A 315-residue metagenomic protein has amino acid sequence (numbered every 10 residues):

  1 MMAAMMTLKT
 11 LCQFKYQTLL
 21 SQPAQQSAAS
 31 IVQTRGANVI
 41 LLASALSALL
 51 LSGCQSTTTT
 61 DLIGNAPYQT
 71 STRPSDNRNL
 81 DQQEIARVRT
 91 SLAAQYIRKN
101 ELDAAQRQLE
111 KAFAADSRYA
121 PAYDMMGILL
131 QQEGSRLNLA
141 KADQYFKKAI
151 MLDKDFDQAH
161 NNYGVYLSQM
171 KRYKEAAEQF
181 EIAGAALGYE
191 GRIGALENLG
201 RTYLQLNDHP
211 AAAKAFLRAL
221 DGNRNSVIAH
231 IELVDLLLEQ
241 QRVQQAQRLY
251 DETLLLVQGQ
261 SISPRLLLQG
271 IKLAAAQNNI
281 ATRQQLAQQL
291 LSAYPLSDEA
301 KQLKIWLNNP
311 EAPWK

Functional and structural regions predicted by a protein language model:
A48-S75: Bacterial Sec signal peptide processing site at the extreme N-terminus
D81, A115, M151-L152, A186-G188 (+3 more regions): Structural marker of alpha-solenoid helical repeat scaffolds
I85, Y119, F156, E190-R192 (+2 more regions): Residue-level recognition of tetratricopeptide repeat
S91, M125-I128, N162, N198 (+2 more regions): Canonical tetratricopeptide repeat
I97, D124, Q131-S135, N161 (+4 more regions): Position-specific recognition of the canonical hydrophobic site in helix A of tetratricopeptide repeat
N100-R107, E133-K148, M170-I182, L206-A215 (+2 more regions): Structural signature of tandem alpha-helical TPR/SEL1-like repeats, specifically the intra-repeat loop/turn
A112, K148-A149, I182-A186, R218-A219 (+2 more regions): Canonical positions in the second alpha-helix
A122, A159, I193-A195, A229 (+2 more regions): TPR alpha-solenoid repeat register
